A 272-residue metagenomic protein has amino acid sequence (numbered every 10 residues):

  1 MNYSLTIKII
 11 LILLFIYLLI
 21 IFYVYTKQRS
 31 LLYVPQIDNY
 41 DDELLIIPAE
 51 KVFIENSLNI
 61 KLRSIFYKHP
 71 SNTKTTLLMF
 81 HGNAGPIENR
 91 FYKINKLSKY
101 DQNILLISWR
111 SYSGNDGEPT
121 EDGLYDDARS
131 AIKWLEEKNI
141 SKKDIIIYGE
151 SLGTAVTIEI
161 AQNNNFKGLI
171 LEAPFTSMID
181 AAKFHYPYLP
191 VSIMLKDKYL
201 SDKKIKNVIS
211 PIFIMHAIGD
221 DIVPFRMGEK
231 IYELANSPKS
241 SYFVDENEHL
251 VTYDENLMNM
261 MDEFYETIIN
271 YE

Functional and structural regions predicted by a protein language model:
I9-E55: An N-terminal hydrophobic leader/cap segment in hydrolases
S57-W134, E150, T154-A155, A161: Membrane-embedded segments
K93, S201, S210, P224-E233: Short alpha-helix in the alpha/beta-hydrolase fold that links the catalytic acid
N139-S151: Alpha/beta-hydrolase fold nucleophile elbow
T154-S210: Hydrolase active-site cap/lid region
N207-I209, I214-D220: Short beta-strand/loop motif that positions the catalytic acidic residue of the alpha/beta-hydrolase fold
E229-L250: Catalytic histidine neighborhood in serine/cysteine hydrolases with alpha/beta-hydrolase-type architecture
T252-T267: Post-His helix in hydrolase/transferase enzymes
